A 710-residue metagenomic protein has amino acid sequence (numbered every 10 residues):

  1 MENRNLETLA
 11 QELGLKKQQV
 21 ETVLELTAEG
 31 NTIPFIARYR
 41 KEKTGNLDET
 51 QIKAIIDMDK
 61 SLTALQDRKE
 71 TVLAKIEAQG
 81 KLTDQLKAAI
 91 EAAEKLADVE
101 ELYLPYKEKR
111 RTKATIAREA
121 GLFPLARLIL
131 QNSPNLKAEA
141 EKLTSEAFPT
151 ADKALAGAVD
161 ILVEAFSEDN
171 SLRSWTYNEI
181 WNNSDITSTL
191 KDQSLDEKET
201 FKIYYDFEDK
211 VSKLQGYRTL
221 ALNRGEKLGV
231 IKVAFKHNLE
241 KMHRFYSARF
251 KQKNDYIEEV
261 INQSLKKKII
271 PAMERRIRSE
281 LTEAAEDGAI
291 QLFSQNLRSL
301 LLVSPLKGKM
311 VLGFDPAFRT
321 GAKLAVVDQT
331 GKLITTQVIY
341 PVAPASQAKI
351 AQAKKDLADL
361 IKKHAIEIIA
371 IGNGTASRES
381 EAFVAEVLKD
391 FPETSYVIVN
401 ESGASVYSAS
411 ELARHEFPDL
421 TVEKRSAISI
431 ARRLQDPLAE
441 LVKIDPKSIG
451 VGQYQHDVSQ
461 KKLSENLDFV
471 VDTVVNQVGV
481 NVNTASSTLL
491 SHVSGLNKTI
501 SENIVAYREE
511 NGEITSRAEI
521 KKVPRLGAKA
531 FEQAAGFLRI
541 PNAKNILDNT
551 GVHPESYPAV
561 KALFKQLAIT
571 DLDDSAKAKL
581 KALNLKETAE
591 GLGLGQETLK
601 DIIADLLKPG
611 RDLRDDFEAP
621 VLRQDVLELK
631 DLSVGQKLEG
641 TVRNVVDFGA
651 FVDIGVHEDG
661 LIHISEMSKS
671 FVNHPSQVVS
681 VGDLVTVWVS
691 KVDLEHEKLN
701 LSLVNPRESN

Functional and structural regions predicted by a protein language model:
M1-E21, A28: Generic start-of-chain signal for non-secretory N-termini
L13-K17, T27-N31, R40-L47, D59-K69 (+31 more regions): Conserved NTP-handling cores and scaffolds of large molecular machines
T32, T44, D48-P149, Q477-D616 (+3 more regions): Accessory alpha-helical DNA-binding modules that contact the DNA backbone or grooves
Y39-K41, N238, P316, Q329-T330 (+9 more regions): Short, ordered loop/turn segments at secondary-structure junctions
Q51-K53, S61, L65-G313, A317-D419 (+1 more regions): Duplex nucleic acid-engaging cores and interfaces of nucleic-acid transaction enzymes
E100-L104, K113-A114, R118, R127-L130 (+5 more regions): S1/OB-fold single-stranded RNA-binding interface
K266-A272, Y396-N481, S486, G536-Q624 (+4 more regions): OB-fold/S1-family RNA-binding modules
G308-G313, K323, E381-V384, S516-E519 (+3 more regions): Short beta-alpha junctions and helix-cap segments that line functional grooves
